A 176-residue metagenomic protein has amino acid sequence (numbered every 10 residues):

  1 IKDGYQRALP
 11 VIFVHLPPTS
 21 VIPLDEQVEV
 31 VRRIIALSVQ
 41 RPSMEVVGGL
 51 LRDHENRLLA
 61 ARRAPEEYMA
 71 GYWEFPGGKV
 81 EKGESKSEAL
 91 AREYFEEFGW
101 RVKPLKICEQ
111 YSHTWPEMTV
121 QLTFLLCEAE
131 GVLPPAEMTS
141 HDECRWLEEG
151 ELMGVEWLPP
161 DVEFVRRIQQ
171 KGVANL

Functional and structural regions predicted by a protein language model:
I1-V39: Active-site-adjacent mobile loop/cap segments within catalytic or ligand-binding domains
Q40-L58, K79, Q110: Conserved N-terminal beta-strand and adjoining loop/helix that marks the start of the Nudix/MutT-like hydrolase domain
E45-V47, N56, V120-T123, D142: Change "...and in nucleic-acid phosphodiester-cleaving endonucleases..." to "...and in nucleic-acid processing enzymes
L51-R52, A60, C127, W146: Conserved hydrophobic "DFG−1" position in protein kinase catalytic cores
R57-E96: Conserved Nudix-box catalytic region and its N-terminal flanking loop in Nudix hydrolases and closely related
Y68-A70, L133-L176: Nudix hydrolase/Nudix homology domain
E97-P104: Short secondary-structure junctions
K103, Q110-P135, R145, E149 (+1 more regions): Active-site-adjacent beta-strand/loop module that shapes the phosphate/pyrophosphate-binding cleft
